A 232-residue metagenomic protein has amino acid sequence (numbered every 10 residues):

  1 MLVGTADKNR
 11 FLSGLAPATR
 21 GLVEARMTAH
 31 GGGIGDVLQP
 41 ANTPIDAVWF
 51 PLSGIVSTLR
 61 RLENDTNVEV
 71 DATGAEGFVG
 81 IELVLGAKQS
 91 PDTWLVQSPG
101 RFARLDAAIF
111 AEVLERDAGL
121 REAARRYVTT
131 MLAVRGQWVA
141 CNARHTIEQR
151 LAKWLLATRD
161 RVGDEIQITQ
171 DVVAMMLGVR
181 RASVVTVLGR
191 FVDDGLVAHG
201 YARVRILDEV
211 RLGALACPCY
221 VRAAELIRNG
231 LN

Functional and structural regions predicted by a protein language model:
M1-G33, F78, L83-L85: Cyclic nucleotide-binding regulatory module and flanking cytosolic helices
L15, P51, T73-G74, Q97 (+3 more regions): A conserved hydrophobic position in a structured secondary element of the catalytic/binding core that shapes
T28-G32, L38-A41, T158: Small beta-barrel nucleic-acid-binding modules, principally OB-folds
D36-S98: Cyclic nucleotide-binding regulatory domains
D71-R126, Q137: Cyclic-nucleotide recognition modules
Q97-P99, L114-R181: Polybasic "coupling" helices that flank or enter modular domains
L156-N232: Phosphate-/nucleic-acid-contacting segments
